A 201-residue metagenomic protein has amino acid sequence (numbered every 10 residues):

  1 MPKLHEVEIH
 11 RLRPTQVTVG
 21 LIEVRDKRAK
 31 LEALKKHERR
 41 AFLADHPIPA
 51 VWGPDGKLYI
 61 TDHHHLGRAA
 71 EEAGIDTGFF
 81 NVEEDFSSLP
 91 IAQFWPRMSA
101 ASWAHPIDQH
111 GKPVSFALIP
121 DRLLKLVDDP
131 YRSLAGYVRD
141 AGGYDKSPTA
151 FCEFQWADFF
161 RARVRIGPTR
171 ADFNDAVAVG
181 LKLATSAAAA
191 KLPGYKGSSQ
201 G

Functional and structural regions predicted by a protein language model:
P2-A41, D45-K57, E71-G201: Surface-exposed, charge/polar-rich loops and edge strands
Y59-D62: Short hydrophobic beta-strand that contains or immediately precedes a catalytic carboxylate
H65: Active-site-adjacent structural elements in enzyme catalytic domains
